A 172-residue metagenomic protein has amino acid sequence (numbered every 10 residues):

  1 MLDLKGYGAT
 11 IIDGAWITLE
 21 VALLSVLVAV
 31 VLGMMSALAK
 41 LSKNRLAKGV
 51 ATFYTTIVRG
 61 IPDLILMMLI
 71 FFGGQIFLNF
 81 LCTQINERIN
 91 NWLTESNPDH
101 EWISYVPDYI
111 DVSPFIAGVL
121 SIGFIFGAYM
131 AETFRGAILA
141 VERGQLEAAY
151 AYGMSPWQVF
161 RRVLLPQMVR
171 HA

Functional and structural regions predicted by a protein language model:
M1-A172: Transmembrane alpha-helices and adjacent helix-loop boundaries
